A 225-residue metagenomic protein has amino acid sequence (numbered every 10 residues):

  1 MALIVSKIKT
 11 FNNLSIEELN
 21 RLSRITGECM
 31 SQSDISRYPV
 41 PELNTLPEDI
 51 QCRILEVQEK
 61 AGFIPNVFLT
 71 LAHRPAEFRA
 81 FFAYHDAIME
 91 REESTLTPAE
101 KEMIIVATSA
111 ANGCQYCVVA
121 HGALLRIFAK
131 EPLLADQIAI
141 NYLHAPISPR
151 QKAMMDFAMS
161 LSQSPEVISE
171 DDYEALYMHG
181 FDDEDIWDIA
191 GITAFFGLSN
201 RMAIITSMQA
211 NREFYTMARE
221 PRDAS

Functional and structural regions predicted by a protein language model:
A2-S225: Hydrophobic alpha-helical segments
